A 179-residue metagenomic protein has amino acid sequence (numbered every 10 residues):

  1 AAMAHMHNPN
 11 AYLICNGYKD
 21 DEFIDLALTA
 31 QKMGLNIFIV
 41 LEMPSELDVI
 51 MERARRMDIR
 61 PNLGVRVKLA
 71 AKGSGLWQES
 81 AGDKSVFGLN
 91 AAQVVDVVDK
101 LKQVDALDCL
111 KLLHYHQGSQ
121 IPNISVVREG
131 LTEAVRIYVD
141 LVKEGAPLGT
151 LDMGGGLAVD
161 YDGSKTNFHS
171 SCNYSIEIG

Functional and structural regions predicted by a protein language model:
A1-T150, V159: Active-site-proximal beta-alpha core segment in soluble small-molecule metabolic enzymes
I121-G130, D160-I178: Short glycine/threonine-rich loop-to-helix capping motif typified by GTGT followed within a few residues by an Asp-Pro
